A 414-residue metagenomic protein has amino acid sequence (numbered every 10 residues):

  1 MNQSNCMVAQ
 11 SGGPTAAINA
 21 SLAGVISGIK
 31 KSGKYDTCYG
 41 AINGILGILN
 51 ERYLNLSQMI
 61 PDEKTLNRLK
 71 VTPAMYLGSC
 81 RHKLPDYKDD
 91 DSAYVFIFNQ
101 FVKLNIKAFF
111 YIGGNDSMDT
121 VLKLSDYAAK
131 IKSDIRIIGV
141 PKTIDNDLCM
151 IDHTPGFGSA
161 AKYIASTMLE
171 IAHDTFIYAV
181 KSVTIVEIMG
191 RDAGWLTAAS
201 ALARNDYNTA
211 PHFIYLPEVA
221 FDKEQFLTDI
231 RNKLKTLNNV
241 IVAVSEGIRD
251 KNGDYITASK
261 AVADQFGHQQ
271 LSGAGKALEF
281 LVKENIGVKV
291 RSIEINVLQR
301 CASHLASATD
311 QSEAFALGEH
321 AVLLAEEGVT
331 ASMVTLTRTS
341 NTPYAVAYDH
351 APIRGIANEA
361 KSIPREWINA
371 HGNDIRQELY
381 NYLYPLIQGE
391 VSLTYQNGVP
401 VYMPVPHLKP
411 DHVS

Functional and structural regions predicted by a protein language model:
M1-L54: N-terminal phosphate-binding or glycine-rich loops at protein starts, especially the Walker A/P-loop of NTPases
N2-V8, L69-K83, K142-D152, A179-S182 (+1 more regions): Gly-rich Lys/Arg/Thr-decorated short loops/hinges at beta-loop-alpha junctions or inter-strand turns that position
S11-G13, A41-L46, R81-H82, G114-N115 (+5 more regions): Short, ordered loop/turn segments at secondary-structure junctions
T15-V25, I48-L49, A93-V95, N115-K123 (+5 more regions): Short glycine/serine/threonine-rich phosphate/pyrophosphate-binding segments that cradle anionic phosphate groups
C38, Q100, A108-G113, D119-I131 (+2 more regions): Accessory alpha-helical/coil subdomains and C-terminal extensions that flank or cap enzyme catalytic cores
E51-K107, D116, P155-F157, L169: Glycine-rich oxoanion-binding loops at beta->alpha junctions
Y255-S414: C-terminal non-catalytic interaction/assembly regions of soluble proteins
